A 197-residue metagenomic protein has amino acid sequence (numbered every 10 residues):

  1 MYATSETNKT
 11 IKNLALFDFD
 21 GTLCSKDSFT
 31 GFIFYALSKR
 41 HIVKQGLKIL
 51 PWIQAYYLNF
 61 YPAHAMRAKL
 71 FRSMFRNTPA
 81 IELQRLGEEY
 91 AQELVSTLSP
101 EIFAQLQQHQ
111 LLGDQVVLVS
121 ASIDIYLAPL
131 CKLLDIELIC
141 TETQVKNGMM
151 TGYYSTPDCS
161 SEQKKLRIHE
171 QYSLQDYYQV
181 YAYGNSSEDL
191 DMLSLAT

Functional and structural regions predicted by a protein language model:
Y2-E6, K12, Q92-T197: C-terminal cap/substrate-recognition subdomain and adjoining C-terminal extension of metal-dependent phosphatase-like
Y2-N59: Active-site neighborhood of HAD-like aspartate-dependent phosphohydrolases
G21, L83, L193: A residue-level signal for conserved active-site and pocket-lining positions in enzyme catalytic cores
F29-T30, R67, K165: A general structural signal for well-ordered alpha-helical segments in protein cores
F34-L37, E88, Q92, S155: A broad detector of the eukaryotic-type serine/threonine protein kinase catalytic domain
Q54-N59, H64-A80, L134, L138-E142: Short, compositionally biased "basic patch" segments
M66-E101: Metal-dependent phosphoesterase signature
